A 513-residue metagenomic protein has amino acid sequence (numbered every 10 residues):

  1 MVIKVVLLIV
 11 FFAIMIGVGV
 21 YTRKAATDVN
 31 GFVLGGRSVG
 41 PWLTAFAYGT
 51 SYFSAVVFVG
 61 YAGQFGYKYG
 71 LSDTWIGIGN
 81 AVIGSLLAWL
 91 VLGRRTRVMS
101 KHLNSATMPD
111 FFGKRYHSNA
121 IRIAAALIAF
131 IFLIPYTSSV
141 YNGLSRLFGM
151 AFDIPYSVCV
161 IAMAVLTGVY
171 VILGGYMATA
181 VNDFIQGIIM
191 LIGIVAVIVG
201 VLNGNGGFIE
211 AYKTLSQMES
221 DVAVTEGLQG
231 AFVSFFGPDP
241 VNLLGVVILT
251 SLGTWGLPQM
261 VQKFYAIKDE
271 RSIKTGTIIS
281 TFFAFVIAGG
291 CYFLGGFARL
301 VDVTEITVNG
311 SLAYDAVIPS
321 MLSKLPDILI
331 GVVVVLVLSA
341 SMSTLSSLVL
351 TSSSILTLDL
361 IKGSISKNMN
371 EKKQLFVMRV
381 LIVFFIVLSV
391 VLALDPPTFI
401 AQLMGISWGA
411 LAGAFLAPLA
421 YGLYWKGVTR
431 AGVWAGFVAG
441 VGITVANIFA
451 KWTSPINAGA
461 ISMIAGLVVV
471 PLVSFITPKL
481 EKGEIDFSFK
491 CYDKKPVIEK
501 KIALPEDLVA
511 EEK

Functional and structural regions predicted by a protein language model:
M1-K513: Membrane-embedded helix-loop-helix hairpins and adjacent transmembrane boundary segments in multi-pass transporters
